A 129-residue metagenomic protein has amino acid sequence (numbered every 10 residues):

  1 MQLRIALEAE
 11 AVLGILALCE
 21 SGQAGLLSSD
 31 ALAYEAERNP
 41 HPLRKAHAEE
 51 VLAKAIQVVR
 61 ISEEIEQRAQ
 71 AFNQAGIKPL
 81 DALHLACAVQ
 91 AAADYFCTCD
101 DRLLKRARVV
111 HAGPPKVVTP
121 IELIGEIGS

Functional and structural regions predicted by a protein language model:
M1-S28, E37-A46, V110-G113, I121-S129: Short, well-structured N-terminal submotif of metal-dependent ribonuclease cores
L3-A9, Q74-A75, A86-S129: Acidic, PIN/NYN-like endoribonuclease modules and their adjacent C-terminal/linker elements
G22-G25, A55-Q57, A92-Y95: Short active-site oxyanion
L27, V59, V118: General small-molecule cofactor/ligand-binding pocket signal
A31-E35, A53-Q74: Acidic catalytic patch
L32, I65, L83-H84, R102-L103: Alpha-helix capping/helix-boundary segments
E50: An acidic/histidine-cluster motif and surrounding catalytic segment that typifies divalent-metal-assisted enzyme active
R60, P79-A82, T98: Short beta-strand scaffold positions
